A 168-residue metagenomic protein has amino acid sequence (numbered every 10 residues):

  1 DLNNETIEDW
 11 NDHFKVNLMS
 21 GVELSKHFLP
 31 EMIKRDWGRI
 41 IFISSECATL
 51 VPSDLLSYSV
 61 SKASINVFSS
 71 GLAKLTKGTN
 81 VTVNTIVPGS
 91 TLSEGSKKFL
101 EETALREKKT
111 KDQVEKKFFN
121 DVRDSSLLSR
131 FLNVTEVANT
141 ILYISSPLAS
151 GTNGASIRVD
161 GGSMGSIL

Functional and structural regions predicted by a protein language model:
D1-N11, D54-S57, E115: Conserved mid-core segment of classical short-chain dehydrogenase/reductases
L2-N3, L50-L56, G78, S129 (+1 more regions): Active-site loop immediately N-terminal to the catalytic Tyr-X3-Lys motif of short-chain dehydrogenase/reductase
N3-E23, W37, I41, I65 (+1 more regions): Catalytic Tyr-X3-Lys loop
S25, S61: Active-site helix of classical SDR
P30, K74-L75, S150: Alpha-helical segment proximal to the catalytic Tyr-Lys
S45: Residue(s) in the substrate-gating loop at a strand-loop-helix junction that position the organic substrate next
L50, I141-L142, L148, N153-L168: Short C-terminal tail/terminal secondary-structure segment of NAD(P)H-dependent dehydrogenase/reductase domains
K77, T82, T152-G154: Short, small/polar-rich loop/turn modules that mediate ligand/substrate recognition or access, typified
